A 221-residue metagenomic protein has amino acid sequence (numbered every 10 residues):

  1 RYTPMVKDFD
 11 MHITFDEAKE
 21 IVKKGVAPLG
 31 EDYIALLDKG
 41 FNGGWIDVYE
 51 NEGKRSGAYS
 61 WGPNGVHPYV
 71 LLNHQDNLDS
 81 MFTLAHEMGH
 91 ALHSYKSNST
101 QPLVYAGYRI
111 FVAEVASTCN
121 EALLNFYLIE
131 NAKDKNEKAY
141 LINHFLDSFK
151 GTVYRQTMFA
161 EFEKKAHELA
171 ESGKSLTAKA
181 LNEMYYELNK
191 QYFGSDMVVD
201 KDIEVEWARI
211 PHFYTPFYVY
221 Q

Functional and structural regions predicted by a protein language model:
R1-Q221: Cation-handling catalytic/transport regions enriched in His/Asp/Glu
